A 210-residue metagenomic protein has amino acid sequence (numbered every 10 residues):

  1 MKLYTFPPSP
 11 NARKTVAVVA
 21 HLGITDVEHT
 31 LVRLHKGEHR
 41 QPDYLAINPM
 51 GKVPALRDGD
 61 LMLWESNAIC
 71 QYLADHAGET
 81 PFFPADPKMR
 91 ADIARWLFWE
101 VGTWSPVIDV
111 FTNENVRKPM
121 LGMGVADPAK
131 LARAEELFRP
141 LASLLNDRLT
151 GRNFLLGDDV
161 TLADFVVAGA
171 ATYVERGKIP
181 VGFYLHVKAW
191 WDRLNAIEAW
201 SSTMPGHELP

Functional and structural regions predicted by a protein language model:
M1-A132: GST-like domain detector, emphasizing the conserved glutathione-binding G-site in the N-terminal thioredoxin-like
L34-H35, V160, A189, L209: Positions that flank functional sites
A46, P84, V167, A196 (+1 more regions): Phosphate-coordinating loops and pocket residues in cytosolic domains that bind phosphorylated ligands
A74, A170-A171, M204: Active-site-flanking alpha-helical
K88, L97-A196: GST-like fold's C-terminal all-alpha helical module
D109-V110, M204-H207: Short coil/turn segments at secondary-structure boundaries
R117, E208-P210: Carbohydrate-binding/catalytic loop surfaces
